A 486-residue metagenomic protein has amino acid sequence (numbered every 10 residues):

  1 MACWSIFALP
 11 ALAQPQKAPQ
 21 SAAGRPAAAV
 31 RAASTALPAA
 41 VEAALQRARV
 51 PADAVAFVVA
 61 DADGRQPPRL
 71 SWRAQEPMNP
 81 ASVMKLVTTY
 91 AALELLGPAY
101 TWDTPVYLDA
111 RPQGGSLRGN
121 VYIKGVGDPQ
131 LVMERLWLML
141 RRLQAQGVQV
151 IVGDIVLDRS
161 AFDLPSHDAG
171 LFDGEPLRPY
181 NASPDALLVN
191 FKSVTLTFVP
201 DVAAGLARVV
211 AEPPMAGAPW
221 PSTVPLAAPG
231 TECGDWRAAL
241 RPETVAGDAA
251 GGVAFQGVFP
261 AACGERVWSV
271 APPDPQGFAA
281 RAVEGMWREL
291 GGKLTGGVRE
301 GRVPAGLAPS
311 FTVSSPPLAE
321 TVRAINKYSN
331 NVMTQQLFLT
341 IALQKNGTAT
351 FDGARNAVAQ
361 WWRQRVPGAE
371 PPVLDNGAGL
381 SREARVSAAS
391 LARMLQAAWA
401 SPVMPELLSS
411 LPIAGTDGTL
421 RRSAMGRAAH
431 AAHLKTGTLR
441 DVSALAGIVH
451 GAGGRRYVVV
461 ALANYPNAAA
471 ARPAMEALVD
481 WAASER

Functional and structural regions predicted by a protein language model:
M1-A8: Bacterial N-terminal signal peptides
L9-A13: Sec/Tat signal peptide C-region and signal peptidase I cleavage site
Q14-A48, E94-A369, A477, S484-E485: Conserved serine DD-peptidase/penicillin-binding transpeptidase domain and beta-lactam-recognizing active-site
L45-W72, R299: A short, well-structured edge-of-sheet supersecondary motif
F57-V59, T104-V106, A446: Short beta-strand scaffold segments in enzyme catalytic cores
R65-Q66, K85, T89, I155 (+5 more regions): Buried hydrophobic packing residues in well-ordered domains
R69-S71, Y328, F338-R486: Small-residue-rich helix-loop
S71-A91: Short active-site loop at a secondary-structure junction that contains or immediately precedes the catalytic residue(s)
